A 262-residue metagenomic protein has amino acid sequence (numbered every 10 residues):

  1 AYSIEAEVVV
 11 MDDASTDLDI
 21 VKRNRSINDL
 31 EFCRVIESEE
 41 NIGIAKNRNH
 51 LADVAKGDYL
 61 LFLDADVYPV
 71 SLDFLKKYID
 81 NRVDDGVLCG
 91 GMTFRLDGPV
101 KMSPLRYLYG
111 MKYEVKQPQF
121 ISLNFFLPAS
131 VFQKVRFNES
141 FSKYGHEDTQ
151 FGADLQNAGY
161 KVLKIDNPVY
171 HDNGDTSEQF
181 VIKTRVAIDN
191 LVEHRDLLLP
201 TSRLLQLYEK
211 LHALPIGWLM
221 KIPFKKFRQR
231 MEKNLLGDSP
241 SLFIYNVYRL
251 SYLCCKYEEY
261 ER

Functional and structural regions predicted by a protein language model:
A1-E37: Acidic donor-binding segment of Leloir-type glycosyltransferases
S38-A55: Glycine-rich, basic loop-to-helix element that forms the pyrophosphate-binding segment of sugar-nucleotide handling
L60: Short aromatic/hydrophobic "clamp" motif used to bind/position activated sugar donors
Y68-K101: Conserved donor NDP-sugar-binding/catalytic core segment of glycosyltransferases
G110-L127, S142-Y144: A recurrent flexible, glycine/aromatic-enriched loop bordering the glycosyltransferase active site that acts as
Y144-F151: Acidic donor-binding loop at a coil-to-helix junction in glycosyltransferase catalytic cores that engages
L163-R195: Active-site donor/metal-binding and catalytic loop motifs of nucleotide-sugar-dependent glycosylation enzymes
V186-D189, R203-R262: Non-catalytic, C-terminal membrane-associated alpha-helical segments of glycosyltransferases
